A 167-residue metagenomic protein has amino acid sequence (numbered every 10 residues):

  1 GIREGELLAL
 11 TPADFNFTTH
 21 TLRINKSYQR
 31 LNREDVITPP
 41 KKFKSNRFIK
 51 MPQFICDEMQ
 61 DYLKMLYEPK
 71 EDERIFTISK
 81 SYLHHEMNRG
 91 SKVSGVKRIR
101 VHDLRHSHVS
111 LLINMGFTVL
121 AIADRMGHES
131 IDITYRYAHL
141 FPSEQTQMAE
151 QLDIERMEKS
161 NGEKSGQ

Functional and structural regions predicted by a protein language model:
G1-Y28, L120: Short, charged phosphate-coordinating catalytic segments
L7, M51, M87, T134-Y137: Mobile genetic element proteins and their domesticated derivatives, centered on retroelements and DNA transposons
A9, F17, R136-H139, I154: Phosphate-coordinating loops and pocket residues in cytosolic domains that bind phosphorylated ligands
T19, N32, T38-N46, K50-I55 (+2 more regions): C-terminal secondary-structure termini that scaffold catalytic or DNA-interacting sites
T19, S27-R30, P52-K97: Active-site/catalytic core of tyrosine-dependent DNA strand-transfer enzymes
Y28, C56, V119, M126-Q151: Catalytic-site neighborhood detector that most strongly recognizes the C-terminal catalytic loop/helix of tyrosine
I78-K80, K97-G116: Short basic/aromatic active-site micro-motif
